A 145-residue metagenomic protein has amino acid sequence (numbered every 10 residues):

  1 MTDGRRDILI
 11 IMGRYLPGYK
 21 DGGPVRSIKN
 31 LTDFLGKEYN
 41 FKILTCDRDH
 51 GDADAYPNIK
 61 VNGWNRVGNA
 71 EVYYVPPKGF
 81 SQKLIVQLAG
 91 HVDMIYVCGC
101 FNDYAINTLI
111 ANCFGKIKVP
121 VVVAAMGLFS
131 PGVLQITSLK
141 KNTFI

Functional and structural regions predicted by a protein language model:
M1-N58, W64, G90, I117: N-terminal subdomain of nucleotide-sugar transferases
M1-T2, I106-K116: Short amphipathic alpha-helices and their capping/turn segments at secondary-structure boundaries
R14, G127-L128: Active-site pre-Tyr helix/loop in NAD(P)-dependent dehydrogenases
K20-D21, A53-D54, K83-L84, A105-T108 (+1 more regions): Short glycine-/acidic-enriched loop or helix-start segments at secondary-structure transitions that form or flank
N58-G63, S138-N142: Short, hinge-like loop/turn segments at secondary-structure boundaries
E71-K83: Glycine-rich, highly charged phosphate/nucleotide-binding loops
I85-T108, K118-A124: Short N-terminal targeting/anchoring amphipathic segment
P120, S130-I145: Nucleotide-sugar donor phosphate/pyrophosphate-binding loop at the beta->alpha transition of glycosyltransferases
